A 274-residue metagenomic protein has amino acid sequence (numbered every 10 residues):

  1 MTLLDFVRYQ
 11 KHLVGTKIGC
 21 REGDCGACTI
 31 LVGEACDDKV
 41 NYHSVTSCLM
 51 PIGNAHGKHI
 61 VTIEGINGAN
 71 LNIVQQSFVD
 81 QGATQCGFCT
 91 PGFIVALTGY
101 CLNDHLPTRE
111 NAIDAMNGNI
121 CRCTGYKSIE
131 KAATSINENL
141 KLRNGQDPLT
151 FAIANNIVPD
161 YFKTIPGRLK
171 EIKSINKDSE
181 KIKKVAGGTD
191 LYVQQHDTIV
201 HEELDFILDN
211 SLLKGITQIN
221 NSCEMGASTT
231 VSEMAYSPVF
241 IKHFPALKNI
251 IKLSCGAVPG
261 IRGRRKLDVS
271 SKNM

Functional and structural regions predicted by a protein language model:
M1-K170, S211-L213, Q218-E224, T229-V231 (+1 more regions): Signature of N-terminal electron-transfer/Fe-S-associated modules in redox systems
V14, R21-G26, D178, V185-G187 (+1 more regions): Short, basic and Ser/Thr-rich N-terminal targeting/leader segments
L31, M116, A186, L191-Y192 (+1 more regions): A gly/ser-rich beta-alpha-beta helix-loop segment of oxidoreductase catalytic cores
S44-L49, A186, V193-T217, G226 (+1 more regions): Structural signature of FAD isoalloxazine-binding scaffolds in flavoprotein oxidoreductases
N72, P245-K248: Generic alpha-helical structural signal
D104, E138-N139, T198-F206, P238-K242 (+1 more regions): A glycine- and small-aliphatic-rich helix-loop capping segment at beta-alpha/alpha-beta transitions that lines
G167-I182, I199, V239: Noncatalytic alpha-helical scaffold of FAD-dependent oxidoreductases
